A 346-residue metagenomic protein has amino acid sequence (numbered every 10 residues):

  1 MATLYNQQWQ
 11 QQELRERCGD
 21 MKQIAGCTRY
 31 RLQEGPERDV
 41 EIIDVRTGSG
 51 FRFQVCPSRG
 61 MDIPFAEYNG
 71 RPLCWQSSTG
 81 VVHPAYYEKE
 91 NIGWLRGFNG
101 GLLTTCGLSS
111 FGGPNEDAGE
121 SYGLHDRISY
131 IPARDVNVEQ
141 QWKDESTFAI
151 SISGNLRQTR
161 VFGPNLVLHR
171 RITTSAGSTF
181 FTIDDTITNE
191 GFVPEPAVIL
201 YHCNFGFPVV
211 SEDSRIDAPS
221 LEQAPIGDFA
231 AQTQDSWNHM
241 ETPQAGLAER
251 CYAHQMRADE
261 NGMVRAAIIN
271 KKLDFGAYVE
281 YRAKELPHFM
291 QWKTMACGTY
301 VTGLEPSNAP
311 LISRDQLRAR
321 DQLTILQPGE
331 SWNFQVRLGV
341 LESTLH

Functional and structural regions predicted by a protein language model:
M1-T182, P194-P196, F205-A245, R250 (+1 more regions): Surface-exposed acidic/polar loop and edge beta-strand patches at domain peripheries
